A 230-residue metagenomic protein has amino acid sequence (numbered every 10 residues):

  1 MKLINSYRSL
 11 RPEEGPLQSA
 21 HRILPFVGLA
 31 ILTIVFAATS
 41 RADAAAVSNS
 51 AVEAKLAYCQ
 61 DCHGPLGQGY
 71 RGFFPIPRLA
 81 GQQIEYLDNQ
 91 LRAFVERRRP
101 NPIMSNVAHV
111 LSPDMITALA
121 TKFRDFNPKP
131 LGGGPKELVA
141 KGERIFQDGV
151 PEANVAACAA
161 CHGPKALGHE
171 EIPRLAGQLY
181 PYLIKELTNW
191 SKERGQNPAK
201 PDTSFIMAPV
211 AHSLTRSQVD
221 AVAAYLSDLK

Functional and structural regions predicted by a protein language model:
M1-H21: N-terminal secretory signal peptides that target proteins for export/translocation
P25-A37: Bacterial N-terminal signal peptides
T39-L56, Q68-P75, D125-E152: Electrostatic cytochrome c docking/interface patches
N49-V52, L66-E96, S105-V110, A159 (+3 more regions): Gly/Gly-Pro-rich "capping" loops immediately C-terminal to redox-active cysteine motifs in periplasmic/lumenal
A51-A54, Y58, Y86, I103-N106 (+5 more regions): Extracytoplasmic/secreted proteins, especially bacterial periplasmic and envelope-associated proteins
A57-P65, L119, V155-K165, V222: The canonical Cys-X-X-Cys-His
P65, P164, K200-S204, L214 (+1 more regions): Residue-level hotspots at or immediately adjacent to binding/recognition sites across diverse folds
H109-L131, K141, P181, P209-K230: C-terminal capping alpha-helices of c-type cytochrome domains
